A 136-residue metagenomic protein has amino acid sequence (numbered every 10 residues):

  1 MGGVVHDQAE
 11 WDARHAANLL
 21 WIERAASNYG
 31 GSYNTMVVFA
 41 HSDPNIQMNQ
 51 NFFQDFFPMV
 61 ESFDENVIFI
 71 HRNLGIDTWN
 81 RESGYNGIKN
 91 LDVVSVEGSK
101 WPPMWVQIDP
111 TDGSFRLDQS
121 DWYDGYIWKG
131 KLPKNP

Functional and structural regions predicted by a protein language model:
M1-G3: Serine-dependent acyl-ester chemistry module
V5-S83: His/acidic metal-ligating clusters that form di-metal
I76-P136: Binuclear metal-dependent phosphoesterase catalytic core
